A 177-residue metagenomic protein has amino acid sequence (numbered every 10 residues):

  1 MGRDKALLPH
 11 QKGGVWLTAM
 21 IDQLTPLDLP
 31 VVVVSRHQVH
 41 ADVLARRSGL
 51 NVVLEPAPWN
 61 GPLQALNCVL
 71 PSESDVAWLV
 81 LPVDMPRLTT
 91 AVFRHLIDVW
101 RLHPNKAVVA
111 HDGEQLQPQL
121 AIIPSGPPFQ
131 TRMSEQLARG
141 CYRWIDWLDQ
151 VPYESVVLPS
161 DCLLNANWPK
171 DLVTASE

Functional and structural regions predicted by a protein language model:
M1-Q119, S125-C141, D146-L163, K170: Nucleotide and nucleotide-moiety/phosphate-recognizing core
K170-E177: SAM-dependent methyltransferases
